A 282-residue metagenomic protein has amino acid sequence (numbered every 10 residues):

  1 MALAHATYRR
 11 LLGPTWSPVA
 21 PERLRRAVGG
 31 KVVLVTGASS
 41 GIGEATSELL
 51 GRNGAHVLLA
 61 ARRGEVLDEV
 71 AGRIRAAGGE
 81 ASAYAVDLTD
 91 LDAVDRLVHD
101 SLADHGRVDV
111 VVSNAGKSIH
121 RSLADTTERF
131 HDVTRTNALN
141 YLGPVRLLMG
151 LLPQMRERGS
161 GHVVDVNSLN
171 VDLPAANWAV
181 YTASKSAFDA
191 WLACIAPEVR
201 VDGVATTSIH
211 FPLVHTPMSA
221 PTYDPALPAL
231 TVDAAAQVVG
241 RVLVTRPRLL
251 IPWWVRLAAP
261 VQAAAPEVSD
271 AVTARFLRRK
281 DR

Functional and structural regions predicted by a protein language model:
M1-G29, T273-R282: Non-catalytic terminal and boundary segments that flank Rossmann-like NAD(P)-dependent oxidoreductase
S39-S40: Conserved glycine-rich cofactor-binding loop
N53-V70: Conserved glycine-rich Rossmann-like NAD(P)H-binding loop of the short-chain dehydrogenase/reductase
G64, Y84-L97: The beta1-alpha1 cofactor-binding region of Rossmann-like NAD(H)/NADP(H)-dependent oxidoreductases
S118-T134, N177: Conserved mid-core segment of classical short-chain dehydrogenase/reductases
L148, S184: Active-site helix of classical SDR
S208, D224-A263: C-terminal helical subdomain
